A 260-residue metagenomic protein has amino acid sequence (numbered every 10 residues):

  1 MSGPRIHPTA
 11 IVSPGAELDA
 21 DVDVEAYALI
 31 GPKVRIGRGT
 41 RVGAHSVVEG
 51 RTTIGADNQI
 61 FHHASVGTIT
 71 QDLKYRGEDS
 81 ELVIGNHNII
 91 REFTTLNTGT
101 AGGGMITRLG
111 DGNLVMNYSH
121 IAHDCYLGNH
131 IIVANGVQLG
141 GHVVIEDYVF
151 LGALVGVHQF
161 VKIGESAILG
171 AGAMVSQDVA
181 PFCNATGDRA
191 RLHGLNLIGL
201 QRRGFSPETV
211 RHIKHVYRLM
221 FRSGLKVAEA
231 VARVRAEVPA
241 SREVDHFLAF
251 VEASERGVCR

Functional and structural regions predicted by a protein language model:
M1-T9, P14-G15, A20-D21, D57 (+6 more regions): Terminal amphipathic alpha-helical/low-complexity segments used for targeting or macromolecular assembly
R5-R191: Structural signal for interior beta-strand "rungs" in well-ordered beta-sheet cores of soluble enzyme domains
